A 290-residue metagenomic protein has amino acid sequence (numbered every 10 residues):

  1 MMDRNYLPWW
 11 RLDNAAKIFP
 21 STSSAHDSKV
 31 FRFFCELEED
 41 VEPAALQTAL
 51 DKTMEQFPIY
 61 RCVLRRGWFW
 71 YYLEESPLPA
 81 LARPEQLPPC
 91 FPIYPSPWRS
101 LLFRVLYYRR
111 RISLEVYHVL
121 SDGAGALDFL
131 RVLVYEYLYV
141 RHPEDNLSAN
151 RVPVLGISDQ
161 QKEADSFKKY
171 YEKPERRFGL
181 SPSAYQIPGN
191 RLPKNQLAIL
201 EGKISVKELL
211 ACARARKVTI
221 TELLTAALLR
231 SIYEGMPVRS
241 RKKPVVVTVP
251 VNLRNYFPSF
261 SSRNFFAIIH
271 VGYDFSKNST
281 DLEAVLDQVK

Functional and structural regions predicted by a protein language model:
M1-G67, L78-R104, E201, E234-K290: Acyl-thioester-dependent acyl-group transfer interface
M2-A15, L120-D128, V132-A211: Non-catalytic, low-complexity flexible loops and terminal extensions
E38-F57, E115-R131, I199-R239: Acyl activation and transfer enzymes in specialized metabolism, enriched for ANL adenylate-forming modules
W68, R109-R110: Residue-level signal for tight coil/turn positions that link beta-strands
F103-Y108, E172-K173: A short acidic-Thr-Gly-centered motif at the start of a beta-strand
S113-E115, H270: Short hydrophobic beta-strand segments that form the core of ligand-binding sensory/regulatory domains
